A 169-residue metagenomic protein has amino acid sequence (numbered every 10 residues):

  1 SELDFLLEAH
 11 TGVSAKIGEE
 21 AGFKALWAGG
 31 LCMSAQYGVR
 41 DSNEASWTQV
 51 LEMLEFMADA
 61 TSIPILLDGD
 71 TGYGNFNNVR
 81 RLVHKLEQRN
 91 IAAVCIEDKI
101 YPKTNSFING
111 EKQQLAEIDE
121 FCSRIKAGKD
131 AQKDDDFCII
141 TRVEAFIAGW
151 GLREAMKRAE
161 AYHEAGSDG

Functional and structural regions predicted by a protein language model:
S1-G169: Alpha/beta enzyme core
